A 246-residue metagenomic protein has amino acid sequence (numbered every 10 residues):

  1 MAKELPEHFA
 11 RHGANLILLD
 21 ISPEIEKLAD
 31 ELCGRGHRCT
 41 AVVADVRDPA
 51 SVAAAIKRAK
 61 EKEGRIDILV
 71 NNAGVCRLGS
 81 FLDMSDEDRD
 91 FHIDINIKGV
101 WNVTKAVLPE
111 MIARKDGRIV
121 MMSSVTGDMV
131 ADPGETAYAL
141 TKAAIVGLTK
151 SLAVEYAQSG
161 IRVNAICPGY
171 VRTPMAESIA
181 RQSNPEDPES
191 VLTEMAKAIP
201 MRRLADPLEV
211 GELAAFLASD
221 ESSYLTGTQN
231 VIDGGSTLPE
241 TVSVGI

Functional and structural regions predicted by a protein language model:
M1-I17: Canonical Rossmann dinucleotide-binding motif of NAD(H)/NADP(H)-dependent dehydrogenases/reductases, specifically
V43-A55, D86, L208-E209: The beta1-alpha1 cofactor-binding region of Rossmann-like NAD(H)/NADP(H)-dependent oxidoreductases
S80-F81, D88-I93, M195: Substrate-binding pocket helix/loop in short-chain dehydrogenase/reductase
T104, T141, T149: Active-site helix of classical SDR
P109, V154-Q158, S223: Alpha-helical segment proximal to the catalytic Tyr-Lys
S124: Residue(s) in the substrate-gating loop at a strand-loop-helix junction that position the organic substrate next
T226-I246: Short C-terminal tail/terminal secondary-structure segment of NAD(P)H-dependent dehydrogenase/reductase domains
